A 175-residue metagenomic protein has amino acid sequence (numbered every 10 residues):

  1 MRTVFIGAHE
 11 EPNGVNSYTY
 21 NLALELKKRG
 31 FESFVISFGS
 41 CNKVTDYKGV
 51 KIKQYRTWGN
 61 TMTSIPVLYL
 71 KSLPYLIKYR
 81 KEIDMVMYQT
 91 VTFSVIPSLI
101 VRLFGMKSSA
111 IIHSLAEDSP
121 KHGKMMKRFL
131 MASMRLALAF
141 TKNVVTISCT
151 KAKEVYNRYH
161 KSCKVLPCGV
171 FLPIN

Functional and structural regions predicted by a protein language model:
M1-C41, K48, K81: N-terminal subdomain of nucleotide-sugar transferases
A8, V15-Y18, I36-F38, Q89-T90 (+3 more regions): Replace "coordinates the UDP/GDP/TDP-sugar" with "coordinates nucleotide-activated sugar donors
I36, K53-Y55, L166: Hydrophobic residues at beta-strand termini and immediately following loops that shape nucleotide-binding pockets
K48-I77, D118-M126: A short, charged, and often flexible helix/loop element on the N-terminal side of the glycosyltransferase catalytic
L68, Y88-S94, I112: Short His-centered aromatic/hydrophobic patch
I77, L103-F104, K127-V144, R158: Membrane-proximal helix-turn-helix segments that form the acceptor-binding/catalytic region of lipid-linked
M85-M87, I100-S119, V145, C168: Active-site proximal beta-strand in glycosyltransferases
A139-K164, V170-P173: A short, active-site helix/loop in glycosyltransferases that binds the activated sugar's phosphate group
